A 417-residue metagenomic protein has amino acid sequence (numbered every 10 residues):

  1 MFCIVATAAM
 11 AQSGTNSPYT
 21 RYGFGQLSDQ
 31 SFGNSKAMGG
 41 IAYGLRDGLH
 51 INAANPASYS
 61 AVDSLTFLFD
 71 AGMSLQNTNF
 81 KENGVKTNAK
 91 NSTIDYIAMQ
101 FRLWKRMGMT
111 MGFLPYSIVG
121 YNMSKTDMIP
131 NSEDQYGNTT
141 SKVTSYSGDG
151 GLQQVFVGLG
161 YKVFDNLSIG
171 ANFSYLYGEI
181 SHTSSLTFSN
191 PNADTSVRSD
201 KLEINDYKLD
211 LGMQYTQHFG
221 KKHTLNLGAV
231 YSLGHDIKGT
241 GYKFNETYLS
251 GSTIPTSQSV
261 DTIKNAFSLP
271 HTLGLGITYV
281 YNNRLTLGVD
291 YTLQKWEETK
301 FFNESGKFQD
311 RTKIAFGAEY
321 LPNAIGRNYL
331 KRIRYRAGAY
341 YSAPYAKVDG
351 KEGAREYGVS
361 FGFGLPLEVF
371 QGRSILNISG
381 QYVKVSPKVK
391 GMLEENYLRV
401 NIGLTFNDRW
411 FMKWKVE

Functional and structural regions predicted by a protein language model:
M1-A6: Bacterial N-terminal signal peptides
T7-A11: Sec/Tat signal peptide C-region and signal peptidase I cleavage site
Q12-E417: Subset of outer-membrane beta-barrel
